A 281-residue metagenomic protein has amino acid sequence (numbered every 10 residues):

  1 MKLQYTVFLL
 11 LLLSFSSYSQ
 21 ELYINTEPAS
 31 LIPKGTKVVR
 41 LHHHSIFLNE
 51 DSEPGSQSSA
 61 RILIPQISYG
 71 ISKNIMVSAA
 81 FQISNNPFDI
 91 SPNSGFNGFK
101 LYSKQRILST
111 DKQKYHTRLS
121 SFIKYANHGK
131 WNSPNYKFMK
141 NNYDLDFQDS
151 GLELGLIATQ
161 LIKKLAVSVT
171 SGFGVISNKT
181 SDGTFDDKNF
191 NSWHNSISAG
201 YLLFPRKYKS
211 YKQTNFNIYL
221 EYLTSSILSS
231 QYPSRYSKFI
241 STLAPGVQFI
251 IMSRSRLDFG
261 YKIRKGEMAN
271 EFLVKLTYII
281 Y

Functional and structural regions predicted by a protein language model:
K2-Y5, E21-Y23: Short, basic/polar N-terminal leader/transit segment immediately after the initiator methionine
L3-F15: Sec-dependent N-terminal signal peptides
L13-Y18, V167: Intrinsically disordered, low-complexity segments enriched in Ser/Pro/Gly/Ala and basic residues
S19-I162, V169, G174-I176, D187-G246 (+3 more regions): Transmembrane beta-barrel domains of Gram-negative outer membranes and organellar outer membranes
K265-E267: Acidic-and-aromatic substrate-binding clefts and catalytic sites of carbohydrate-active enzymes
